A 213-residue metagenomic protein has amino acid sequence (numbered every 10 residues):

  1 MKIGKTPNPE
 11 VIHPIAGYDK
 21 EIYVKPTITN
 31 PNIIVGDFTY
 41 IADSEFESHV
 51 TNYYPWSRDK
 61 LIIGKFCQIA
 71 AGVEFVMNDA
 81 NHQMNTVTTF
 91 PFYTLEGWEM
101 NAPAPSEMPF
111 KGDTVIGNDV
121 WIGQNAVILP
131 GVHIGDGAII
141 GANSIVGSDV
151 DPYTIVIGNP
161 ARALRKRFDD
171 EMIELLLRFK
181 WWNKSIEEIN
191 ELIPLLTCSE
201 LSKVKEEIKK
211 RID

Functional and structural regions predicted by a protein language model:
M1-D119, A126, A161, D170-D213: Domain-scale signature associated with acetyltransferase and cell-envelope carbohydrate enzymes
T39, V120, A138-I140, S144: Hydrophobic alpha-helical segments that mediate membrane insertion or helix-helix packing
F110, N125-A138, I145-S148: Beta-rich strand-turn-strand
V132, N143-S144, D149-V150, A161 (+1 more regions): Short glycine-rich donor-binding/catalytic loop of glycosyltransferases that coordinates the nucleotide-sugar
